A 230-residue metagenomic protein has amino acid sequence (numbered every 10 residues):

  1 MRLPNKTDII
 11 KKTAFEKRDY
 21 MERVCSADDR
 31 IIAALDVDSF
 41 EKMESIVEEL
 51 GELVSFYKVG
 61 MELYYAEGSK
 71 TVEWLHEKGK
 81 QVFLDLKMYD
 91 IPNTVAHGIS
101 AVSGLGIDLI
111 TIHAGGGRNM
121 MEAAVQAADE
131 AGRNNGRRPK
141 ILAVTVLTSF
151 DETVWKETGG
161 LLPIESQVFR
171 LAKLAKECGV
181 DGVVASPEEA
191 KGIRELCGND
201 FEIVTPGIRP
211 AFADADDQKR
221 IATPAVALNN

Functional and structural regions predicted by a protein language model:
R2-F40, E44-S45, K191, E195-L196: N-terminal amphipathic alpha-helix/helix-capping segment at the start of soluble metabolic enzymes
D28, T94-D181, E189, L196-D200 (+1 more regions): Conserved anion-binding
A33, Y57, K87, I110 (+2 more regions): Conserved, mostly hydrophobic/aromatic
D38-E49, N93-A101, I164-L174, R220-V226: Short, acidic/polar
S55-K58, F83, T111, V184 (+1 more regions): Conserved beta-strand positions in the central sheet of alpha/beta enzyme cores
K58-L109: Metabolite-binding pocket within alpha/beta catalytic cores that recognizes anionic/polar moieties
A185-N230: A C-terminal functional module that forms or caps the active site or interfaces directly with catalytic machinery
